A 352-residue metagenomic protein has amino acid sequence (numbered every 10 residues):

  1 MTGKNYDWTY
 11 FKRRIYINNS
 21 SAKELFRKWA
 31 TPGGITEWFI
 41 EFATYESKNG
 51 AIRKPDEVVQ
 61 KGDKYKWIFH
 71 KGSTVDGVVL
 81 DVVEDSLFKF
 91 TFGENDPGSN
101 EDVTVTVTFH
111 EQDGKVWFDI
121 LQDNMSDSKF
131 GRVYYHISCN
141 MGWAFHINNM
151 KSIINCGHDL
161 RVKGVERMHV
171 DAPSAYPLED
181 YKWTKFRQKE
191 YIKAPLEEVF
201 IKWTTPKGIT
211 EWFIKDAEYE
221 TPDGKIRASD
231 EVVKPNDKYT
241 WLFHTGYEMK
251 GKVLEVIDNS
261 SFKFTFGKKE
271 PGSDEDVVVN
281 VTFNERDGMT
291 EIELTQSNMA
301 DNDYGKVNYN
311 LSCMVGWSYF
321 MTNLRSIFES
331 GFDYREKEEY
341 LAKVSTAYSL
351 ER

Functional and structural regions predicted by a protein language model:
M1-A51, A172-K225, R352: Hydrophobic ligand-binding cavity/cleft-lining segments
Y10-R14, E24, K64, T74 (+10 more regions): Intrinsic-disorder/low-complexity, polar/charged segments enriched in Ser/Thr/Lys/Arg/Asp/Glu/Gln
R13-I15, G77-D81, V103-E111, E190 (+2 more regions): Hydrophobic/aromatic beta-strand elements that line small-molecule binding cavities or substrate pockets in beta-rich
L25-F26, I35, Y65, V79 (+12 more regions): Hydrophobic pocket/interface hotspot
N49-G93, P222-G267: Glycine-rich portal/gate segments that line the openings of hydrophobic small-molecule binding cavities
H70-G72, G98-N100, W183, H244-G246 (+1 more regions): Glycine-centered tight beta-turn/hairpin loop motif at sheet-sheet or coil-to-beta transitions
N95-A144, K269-S318: Beta-strand/loop substructures that line and gate deep hydrophobic ligand-binding cavities in soluble
N124-P173, N298-R352: A conserved amphipathic terminal alpha-helix motif
